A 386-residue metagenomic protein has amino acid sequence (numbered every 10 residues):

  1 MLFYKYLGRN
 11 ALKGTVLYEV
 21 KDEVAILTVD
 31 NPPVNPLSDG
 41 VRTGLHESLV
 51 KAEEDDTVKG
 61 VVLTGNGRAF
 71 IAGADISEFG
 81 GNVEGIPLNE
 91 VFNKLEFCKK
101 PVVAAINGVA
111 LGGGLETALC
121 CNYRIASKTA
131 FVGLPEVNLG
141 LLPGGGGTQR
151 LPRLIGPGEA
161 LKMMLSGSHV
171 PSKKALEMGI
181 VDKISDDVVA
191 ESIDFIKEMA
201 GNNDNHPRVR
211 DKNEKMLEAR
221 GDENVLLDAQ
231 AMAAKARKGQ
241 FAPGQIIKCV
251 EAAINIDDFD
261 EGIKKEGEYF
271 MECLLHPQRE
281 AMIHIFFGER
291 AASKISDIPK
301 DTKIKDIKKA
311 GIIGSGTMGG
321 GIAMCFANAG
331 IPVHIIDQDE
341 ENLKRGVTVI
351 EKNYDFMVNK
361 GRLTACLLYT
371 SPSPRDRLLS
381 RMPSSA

Functional and structural regions predicted by a protein language model:
L2-T64, E84, E90-N93: Conserved CoA-thioester-binding segment of acyl-CoA-metabolizing enzymes
F3-Y6, E159, L165-P171, L176-M178 (+1 more regions): Intrinsically disordered, low-complexity segments enriched in small/flexible residues
T64-K94, A110, N138-L141: Glycine- (often His-adjacent) and acidic-residue-rich active-site loop that binds/positions the CoA thioester
L95-L139, P143-G144, G314-A323: Glycine-rich beta-to-alpha active-site loop
G114-R124, K128-T129, G147, K173-I180 (+2 more regions): Active-site-proximal glycine-rich helix-loop-beta segment
N122-G144, V181-I193, I336, E340 (+1 more regions): Gly/Pro- and small hydrophobic-enriched strand-loop and loop-to-helix capping segments that sit at the rims
K308-A365: Phosphate-binding active sites in nucleotide-utilizing proteins
Y369-D376: Conserved small/polar residues in nucleotide/adenosyl-binding loops
